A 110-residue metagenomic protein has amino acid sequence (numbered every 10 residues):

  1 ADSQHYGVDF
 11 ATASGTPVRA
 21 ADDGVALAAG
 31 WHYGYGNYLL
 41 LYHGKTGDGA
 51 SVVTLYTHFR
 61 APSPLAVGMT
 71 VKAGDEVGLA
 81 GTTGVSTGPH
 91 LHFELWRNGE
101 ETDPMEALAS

Functional and structural regions predicted by a protein language model:
A1-D22, H43, R97: Short glycine/threonine/proline-enriched tight-turn/helix- or strand-capping micro-motif at secondary-structure
S3, A11, Y33-G34, T87-G88: Short solvent-exposed loop/turn micro-motifs enriched in small/polar/acidic residues
D9-F10, R60, V85: Short loop/turn motifs at secondary-structure junctions and domain boundaries
T12, P62-L65: Short alpha-helix capping/helix-loop boundary micro-motifs
P17-L27, P64-A80: Short, well-structured beta-strand-loop connectors
A20-A61, P89, E94: Zn2+-dependent peptidoglycan hydrolase active-site motif and core
N37-Y42, V52, M69-S110: Conserved, short, structured surface segments that act as functional micro-motifs
T57-S63, M105-S110: A short, sequence-level motif marking secondary-structure junctions
